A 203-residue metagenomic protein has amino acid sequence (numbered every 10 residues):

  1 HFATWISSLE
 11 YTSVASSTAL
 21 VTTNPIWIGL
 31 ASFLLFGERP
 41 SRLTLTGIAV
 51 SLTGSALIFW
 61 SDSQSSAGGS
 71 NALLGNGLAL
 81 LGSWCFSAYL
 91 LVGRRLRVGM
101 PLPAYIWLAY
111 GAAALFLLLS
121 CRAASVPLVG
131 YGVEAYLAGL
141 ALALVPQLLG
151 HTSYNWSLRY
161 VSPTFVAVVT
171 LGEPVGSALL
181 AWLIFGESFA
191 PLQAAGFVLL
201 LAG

Functional and structural regions predicted by a protein language model:
H1-Y11, L30-A31, L57, G77-V92 (+3 more regions): Hydrophobic alpha-helical transmembrane segments of multi-pass membrane transport proteins, especially secondary
S8, L34-F36, P40, L96 (+5 more regions): Hydrophobic/aromatic residues within transmembrane alpha-helices of multi-pass small-molecule transporters
S13-S16, A88-A112, V126: Juxtamembrane helix-loop-helix junctions in multi-pass membrane proteins
T23-W84, V98, R122, L192 (+1 more regions): Juxtamembrane helix-loop boundary signature in multi-pass membrane transporters
L43, L102-I106, V166: Juxtamembrane helix-start motifs in multi-pass secondary transporters
L52, S87, G111-L115, V175-G176 (+1 more regions): Small-residue-rich packing faces within the transmembrane alpha-helices of Major Facilitator Superfamily
